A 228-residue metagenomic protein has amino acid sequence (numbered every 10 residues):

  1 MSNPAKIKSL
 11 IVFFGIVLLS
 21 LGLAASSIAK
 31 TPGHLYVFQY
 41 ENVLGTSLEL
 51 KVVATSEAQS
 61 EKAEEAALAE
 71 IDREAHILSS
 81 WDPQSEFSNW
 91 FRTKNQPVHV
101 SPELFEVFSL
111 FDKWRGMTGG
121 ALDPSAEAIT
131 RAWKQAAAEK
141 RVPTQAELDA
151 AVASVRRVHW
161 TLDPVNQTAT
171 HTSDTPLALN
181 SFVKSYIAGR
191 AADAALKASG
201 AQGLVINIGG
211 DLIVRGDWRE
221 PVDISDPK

Functional and structural regions predicted by a protein language model:
S2-K228: Mature catalytic core of soluble alpha/beta enzymes
